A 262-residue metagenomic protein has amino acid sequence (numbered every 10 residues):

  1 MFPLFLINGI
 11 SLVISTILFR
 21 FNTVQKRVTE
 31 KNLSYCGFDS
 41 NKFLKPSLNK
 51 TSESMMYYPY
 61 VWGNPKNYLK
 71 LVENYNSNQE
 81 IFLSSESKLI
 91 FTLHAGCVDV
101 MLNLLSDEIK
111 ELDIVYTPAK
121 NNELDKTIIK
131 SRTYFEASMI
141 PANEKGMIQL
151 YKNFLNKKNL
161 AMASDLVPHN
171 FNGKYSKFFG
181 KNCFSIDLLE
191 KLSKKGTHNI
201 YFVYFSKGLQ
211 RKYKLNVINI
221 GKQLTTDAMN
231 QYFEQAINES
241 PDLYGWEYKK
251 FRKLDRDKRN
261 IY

Functional and structural regions predicted by a protein language model:
M1-T92, K126-I129: Membrane-anchoring hydrophobic helices of lipid-metabolizing enzymes
T16, N32, L104, K130 (+2 more regions): Generic structural signal for isolated residues within well-ordered alpha-helices
V24-V28, K120-N122, N182-I186: Active-site metal-coordination segments of metallo-dependent hydrolases
V28, V100, T127, D187-K191 (+1 more regions): Short Gly/charged-rich anion-binding patches and loops
C36, N41-K45, F82-S87, D107 (+1 more regions): Non-catalytic C-terminal accessory region of glycerolipid acyltransferases and related lyso-lipid remodeling enzymes
L71-N78, S138-A142, N219-G221: Short acidic-hydrophobic, aromatic-tinged amphipathic segments that line or gate anion-handling sites
E86-E144, N170-G173, K177, K181: Catalytic core of membrane glycerolipid acyltransferases/transacylases, capturing the structured, soluble-facing
